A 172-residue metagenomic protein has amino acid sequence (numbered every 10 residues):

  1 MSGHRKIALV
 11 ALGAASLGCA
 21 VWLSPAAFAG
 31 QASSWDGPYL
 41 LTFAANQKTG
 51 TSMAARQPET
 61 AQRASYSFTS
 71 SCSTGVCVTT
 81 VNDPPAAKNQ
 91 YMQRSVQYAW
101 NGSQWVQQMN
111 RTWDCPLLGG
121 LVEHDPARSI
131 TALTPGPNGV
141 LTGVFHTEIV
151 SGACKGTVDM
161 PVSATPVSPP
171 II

Functional and structural regions predicted by a protein language model:
G3, I7-V10, C19-P38: C-terminal region of N-terminal signal peptides and the immediate post-cleavage residues of exported proteins
G30-D36, T69-V76, Y98-Q104, T131-L141 (+1 more regions): A short, structured loop/turn motif at beta-sheet edges
Q31-R56, P85, L141-F145: Tryptophan-anchored aromatic micro-motifs
G37-L41, Q62-F68, M109, G139-F145 (+1 more regions): One face of beta-strands
N46-R56, D114-L121, E148-V158: Flexible, membrane-facing loop/turn or short amphipathic-helix motifs that contact lipid bilayers or gate lipid-binding
R56-R128: Predominantly extracellular/secreted and cell-surface proteins with exposed, flexible low-complexity segments
H124-V150: Internal, hydrophobic beta-strand segments that form the core of beta-sheet-rich folds
T142-I172: Edge beta-strand at a domain terminus
